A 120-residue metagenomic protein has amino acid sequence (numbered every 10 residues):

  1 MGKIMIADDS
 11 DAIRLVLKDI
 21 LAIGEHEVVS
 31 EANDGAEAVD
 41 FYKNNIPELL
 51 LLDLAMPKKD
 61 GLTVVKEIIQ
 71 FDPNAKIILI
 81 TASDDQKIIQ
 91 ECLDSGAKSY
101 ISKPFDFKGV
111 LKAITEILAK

Functional and structural regions predicted by a protein language model:
D11-S30, S95: Two-component/phosphorelay signaling modules centered on CheY-like receiver
D34-E37, D60-T63: Acidic catalytic/metal-coordinating carboxylates
N45-L51: Active-site beta3 strand of CheY-like receiver
P57: The feature encodes the CheY-like receiver
S83-D84: Short, conserved "switch-loop" micro-motifs in signal-transduction and mechanochemical regulators
F105-T115: C-terminal output helix
